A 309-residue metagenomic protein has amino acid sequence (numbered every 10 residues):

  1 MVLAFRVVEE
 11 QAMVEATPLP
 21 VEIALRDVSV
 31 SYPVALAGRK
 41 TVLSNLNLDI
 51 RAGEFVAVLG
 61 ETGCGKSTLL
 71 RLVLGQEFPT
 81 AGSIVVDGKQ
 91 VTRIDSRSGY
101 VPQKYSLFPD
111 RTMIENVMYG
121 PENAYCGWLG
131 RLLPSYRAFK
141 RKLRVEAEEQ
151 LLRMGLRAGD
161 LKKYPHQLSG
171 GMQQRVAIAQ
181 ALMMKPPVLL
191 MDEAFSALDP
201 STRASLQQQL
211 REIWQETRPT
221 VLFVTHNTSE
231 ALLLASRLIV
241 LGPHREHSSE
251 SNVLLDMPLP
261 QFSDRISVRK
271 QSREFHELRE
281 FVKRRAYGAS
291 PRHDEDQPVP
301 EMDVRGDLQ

Functional and structural regions predicted by a protein language model:
E15-E22, S31-N45, R157: A short, flexible loop at the N-terminus of ABC-type nucleotide-binding domains that lies
L59-E61: The feature captures the beta-strand-to-loop junction immediately N-terminal to the Walker
L74: Helix-to-loop junction immediately C-terminal to a conserved catalytic motif
G82-I94: Conserved ABC transporter NBD signature motif
R131-G159, E212: Conserved ABC ATPase "signature" region
Y164-L168, M172: Conserved ABC ATPase signature
M183-P187: A short, proline-enriched helix->beta-strand linker immediately N-terminal to the Walker B motif in ABC-type P-loop
